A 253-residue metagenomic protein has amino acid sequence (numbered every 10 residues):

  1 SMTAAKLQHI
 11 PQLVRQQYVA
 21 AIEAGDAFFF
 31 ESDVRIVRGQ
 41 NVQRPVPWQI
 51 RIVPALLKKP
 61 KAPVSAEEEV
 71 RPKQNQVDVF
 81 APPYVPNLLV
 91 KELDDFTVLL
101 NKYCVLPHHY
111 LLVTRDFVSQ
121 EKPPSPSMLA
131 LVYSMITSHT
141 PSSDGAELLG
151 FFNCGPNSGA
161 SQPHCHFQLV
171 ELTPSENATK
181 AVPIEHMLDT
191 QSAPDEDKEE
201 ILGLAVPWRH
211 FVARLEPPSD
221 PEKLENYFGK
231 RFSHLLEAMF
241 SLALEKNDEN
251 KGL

Functional and structural regions predicted by a protein language model:
S1-P124, P174, A178-G229, S233-L253: Active-site microenvironments that recognize anionic phosphate/pyrophosphate groups
V42-R44, D144, S161: Solvent-exposed loop and beta-edge segments used for protein-protein assembly and interaction
D78-F80, I136-S143, E171, Q191: Short, well-ordered alpha-helical segments in soluble proteins
D94-F96, H108-H109, A146-G150, S161-F167: Generic beta-strand structural signal
H108-L149: Short N-terminal edge-element motif at the start of the domain
F151-T179: Histidine-centered divalent-metal-coordination microenvironment in nucleic-acid enzymes
